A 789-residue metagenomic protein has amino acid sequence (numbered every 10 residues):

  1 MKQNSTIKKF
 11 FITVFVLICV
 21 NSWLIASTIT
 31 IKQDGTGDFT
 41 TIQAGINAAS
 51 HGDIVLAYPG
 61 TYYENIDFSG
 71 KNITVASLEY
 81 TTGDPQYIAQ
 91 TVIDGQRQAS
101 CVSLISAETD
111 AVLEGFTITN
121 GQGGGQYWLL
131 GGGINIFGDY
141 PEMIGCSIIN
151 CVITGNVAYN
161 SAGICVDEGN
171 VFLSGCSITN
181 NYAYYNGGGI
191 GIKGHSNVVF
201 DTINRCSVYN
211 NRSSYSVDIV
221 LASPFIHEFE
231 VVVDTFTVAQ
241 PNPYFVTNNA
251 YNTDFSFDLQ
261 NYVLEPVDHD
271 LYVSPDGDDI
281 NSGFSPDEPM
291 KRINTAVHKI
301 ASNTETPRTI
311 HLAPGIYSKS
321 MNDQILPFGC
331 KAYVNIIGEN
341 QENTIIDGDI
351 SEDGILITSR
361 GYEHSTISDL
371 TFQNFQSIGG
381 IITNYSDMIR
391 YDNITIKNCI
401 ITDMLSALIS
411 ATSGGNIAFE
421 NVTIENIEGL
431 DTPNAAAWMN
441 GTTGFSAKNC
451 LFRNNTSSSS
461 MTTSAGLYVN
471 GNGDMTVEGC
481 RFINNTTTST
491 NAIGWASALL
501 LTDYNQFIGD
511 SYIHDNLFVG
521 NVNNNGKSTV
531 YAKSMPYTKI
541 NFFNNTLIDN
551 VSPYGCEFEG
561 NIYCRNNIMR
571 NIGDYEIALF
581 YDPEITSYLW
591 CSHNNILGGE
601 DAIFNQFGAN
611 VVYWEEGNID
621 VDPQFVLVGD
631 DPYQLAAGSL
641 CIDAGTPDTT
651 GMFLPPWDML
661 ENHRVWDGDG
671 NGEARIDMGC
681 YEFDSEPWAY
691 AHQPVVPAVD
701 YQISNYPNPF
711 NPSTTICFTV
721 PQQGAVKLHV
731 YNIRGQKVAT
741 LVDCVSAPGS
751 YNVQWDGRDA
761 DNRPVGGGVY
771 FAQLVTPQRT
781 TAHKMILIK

Functional and structural regions predicted by a protein language model:
S22, A26, S207-N210, Y215-D276 (+5 more regions): Extracellular/surface-exposed low-complexity segments
W23-A44, A48, P59-T61, Y251-T295 (+3 more regions): Right-handed parallel beta-helix/beta-solenoid
G35, N72-Q126, V157, S320 (+6 more regions): Right-handed parallel beta-helix/beta-spiral solenoid domain characteristic of secreted/periplasmic
T36, Q43, H51-T74, L78-T81 (+3 more regions): N-terminal extracellular ligand-recognition/capping segment immediately after the signal peptide
E64-T74, I136-D139, S147, N160 (+8 more regions): Predominantly extracellular beta-rich ligand-binding scaffolds that present long acidic/polar faces for carbohydrate
D110-Y184, H364-G494: Right-handed parallel beta-helix
T247-V263, E305, G638-W688: Surface beta-loop-beta hairpin patches that serve as ligand-binding interfaces in beta-rich domains
V695-Y706, F710-K789: C-terminal outer-membrane/trafficking sorting elements
